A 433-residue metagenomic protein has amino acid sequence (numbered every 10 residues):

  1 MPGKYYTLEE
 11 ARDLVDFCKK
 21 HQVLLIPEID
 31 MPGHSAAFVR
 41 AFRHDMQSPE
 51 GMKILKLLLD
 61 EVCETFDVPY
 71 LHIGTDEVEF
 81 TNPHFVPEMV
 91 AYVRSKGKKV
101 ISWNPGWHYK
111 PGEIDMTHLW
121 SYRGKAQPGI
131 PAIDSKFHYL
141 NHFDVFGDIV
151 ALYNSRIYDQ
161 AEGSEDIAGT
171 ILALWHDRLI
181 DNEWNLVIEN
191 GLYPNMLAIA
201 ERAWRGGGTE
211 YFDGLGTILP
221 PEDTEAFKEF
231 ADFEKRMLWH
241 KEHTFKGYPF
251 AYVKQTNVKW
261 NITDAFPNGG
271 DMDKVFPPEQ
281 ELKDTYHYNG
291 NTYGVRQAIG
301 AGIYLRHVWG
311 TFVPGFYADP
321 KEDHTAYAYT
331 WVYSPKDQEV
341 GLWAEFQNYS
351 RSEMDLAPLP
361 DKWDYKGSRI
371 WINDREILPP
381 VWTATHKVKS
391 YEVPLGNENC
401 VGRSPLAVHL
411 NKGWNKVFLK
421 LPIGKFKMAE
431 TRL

Functional and structural regions predicted by a protein language model:
M1-K96: Substrate-binding cleft of carbohydrate-active enzyme catalytic domains
Y5, D355-A357, D361-T431: Beta-strand-rich ligand-recognition modules
Q22-I26, V68-H72, K99-I101, I114-M116 (+2 more regions): Structural preference for beta-strand elements that scaffold enzyme active sites
D76, F80-F146: C-terminal active-site-proximal or functional interface alpha/beta core segments in diverse enzymes
S121-N257: Flexible, acidic glycine-rich loops studded with aromatic residues
D232-D323, Y349-R351, W382, K416-L433: Accessory carbohydrate-binding/adhesion or oligomerization-edge regions at the termini of glycan-active proteins
P320-S334, R403-S404: Short beta-strands within extracellular/lumenal beta-sheet-rich domains
K336-D361: A short beta-strand element within beta-rich, extracytoplasmic domains of secreted/secretory-pathway proteins
